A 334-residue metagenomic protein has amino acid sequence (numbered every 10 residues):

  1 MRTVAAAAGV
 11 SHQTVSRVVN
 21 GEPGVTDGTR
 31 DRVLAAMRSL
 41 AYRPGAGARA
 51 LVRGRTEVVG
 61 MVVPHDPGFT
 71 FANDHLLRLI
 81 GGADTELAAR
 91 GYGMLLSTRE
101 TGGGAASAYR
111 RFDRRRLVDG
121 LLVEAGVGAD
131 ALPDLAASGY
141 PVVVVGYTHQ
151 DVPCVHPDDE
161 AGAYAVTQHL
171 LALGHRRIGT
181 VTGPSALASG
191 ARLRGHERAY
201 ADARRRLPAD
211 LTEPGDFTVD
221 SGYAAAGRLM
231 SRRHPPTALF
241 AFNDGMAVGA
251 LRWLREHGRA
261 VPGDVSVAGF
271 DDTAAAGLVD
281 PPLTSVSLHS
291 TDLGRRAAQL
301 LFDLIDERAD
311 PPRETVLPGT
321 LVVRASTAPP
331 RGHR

Functional and structural regions predicted by a protein language model:
M1-E57, R331-R334: N-terminal helix-turn-helix DNA-binding module of bacterial transcription factors
A7, S39, G82-R90, A137-V144 (+1 more regions): Bacterial carbohydrate/catabolite-sensing allosteric modules
E22, F69, S185-A186: Short strand->helix junction
G45-A48, A106-R111, G128-D130, A224-R228 (+2 more regions): A generic local structural motif
V58-V62, D66-Q168, A172, L229: Alpha-helical recognition/docking segments in bacterial nutrient-uptake and carbohydrate-utilization systems
